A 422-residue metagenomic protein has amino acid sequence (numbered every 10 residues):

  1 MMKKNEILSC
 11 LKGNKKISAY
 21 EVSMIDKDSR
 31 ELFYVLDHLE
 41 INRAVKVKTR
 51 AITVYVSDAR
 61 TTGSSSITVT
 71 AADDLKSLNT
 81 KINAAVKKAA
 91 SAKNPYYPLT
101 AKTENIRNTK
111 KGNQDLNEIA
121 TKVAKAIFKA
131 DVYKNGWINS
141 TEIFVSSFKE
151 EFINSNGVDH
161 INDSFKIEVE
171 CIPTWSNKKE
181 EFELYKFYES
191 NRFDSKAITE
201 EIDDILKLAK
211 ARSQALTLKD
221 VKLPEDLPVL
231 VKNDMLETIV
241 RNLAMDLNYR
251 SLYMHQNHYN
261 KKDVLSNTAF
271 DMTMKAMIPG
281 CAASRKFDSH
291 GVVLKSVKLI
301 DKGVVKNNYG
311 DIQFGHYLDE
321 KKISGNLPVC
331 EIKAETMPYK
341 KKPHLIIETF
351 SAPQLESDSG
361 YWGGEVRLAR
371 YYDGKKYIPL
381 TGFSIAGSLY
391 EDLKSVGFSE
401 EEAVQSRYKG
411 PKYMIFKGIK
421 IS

Functional and structural regions predicted by a protein language model:
M1-M277, R285, K412-S422: Active-site bordering "gate/hinge" segments that shape substrate access to catalytic or cofactor-binding pockets
K261-S422: Dual-mode signal for accessory low-complexity, basic/Gly-rich regions
